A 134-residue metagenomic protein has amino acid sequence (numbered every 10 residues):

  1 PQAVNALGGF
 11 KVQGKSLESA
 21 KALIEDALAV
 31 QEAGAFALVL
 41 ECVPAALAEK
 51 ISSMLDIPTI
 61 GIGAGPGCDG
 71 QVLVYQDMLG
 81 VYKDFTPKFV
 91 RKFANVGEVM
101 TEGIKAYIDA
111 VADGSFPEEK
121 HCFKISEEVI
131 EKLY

Functional and structural regions predicted by a protein language model:
P1-K88, A94-E127, E131-K132: Alpha/beta enzyme core
